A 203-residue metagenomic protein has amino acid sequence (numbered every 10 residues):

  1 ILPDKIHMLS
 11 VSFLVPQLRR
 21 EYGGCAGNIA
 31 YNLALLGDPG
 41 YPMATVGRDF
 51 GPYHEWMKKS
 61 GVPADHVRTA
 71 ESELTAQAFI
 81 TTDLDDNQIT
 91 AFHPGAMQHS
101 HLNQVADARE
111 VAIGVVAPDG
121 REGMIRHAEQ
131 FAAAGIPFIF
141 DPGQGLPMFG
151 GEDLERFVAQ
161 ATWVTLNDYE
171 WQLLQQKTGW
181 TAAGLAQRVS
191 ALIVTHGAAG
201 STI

Functional and structural regions predicted by a protein language model:
I1-M43, P52-E55: Glycine-rich phosphate/adenosyl-contacting loop at the front of the ribokinase-like
Y41-M43, E55-I203: Ribokinase/PfkB-type carbohydrate-kinase core domain
D49: Catalytic-site neighborhoods of secreted/periplasmic enzymes that process anionic sulfate/phosphate groups
